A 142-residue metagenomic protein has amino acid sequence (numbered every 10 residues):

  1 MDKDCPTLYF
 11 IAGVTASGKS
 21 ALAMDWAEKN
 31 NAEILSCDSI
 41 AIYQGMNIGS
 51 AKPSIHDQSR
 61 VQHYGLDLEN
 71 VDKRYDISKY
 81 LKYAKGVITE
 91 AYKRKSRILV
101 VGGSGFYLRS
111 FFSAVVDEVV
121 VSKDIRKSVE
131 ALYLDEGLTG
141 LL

Functional and structural regions predicted by a protein language model:
M1-L142: Phosphate/pyrophosphate-binding catalytic cores of soluble transferases and nucleic-acid-acting enzymes
